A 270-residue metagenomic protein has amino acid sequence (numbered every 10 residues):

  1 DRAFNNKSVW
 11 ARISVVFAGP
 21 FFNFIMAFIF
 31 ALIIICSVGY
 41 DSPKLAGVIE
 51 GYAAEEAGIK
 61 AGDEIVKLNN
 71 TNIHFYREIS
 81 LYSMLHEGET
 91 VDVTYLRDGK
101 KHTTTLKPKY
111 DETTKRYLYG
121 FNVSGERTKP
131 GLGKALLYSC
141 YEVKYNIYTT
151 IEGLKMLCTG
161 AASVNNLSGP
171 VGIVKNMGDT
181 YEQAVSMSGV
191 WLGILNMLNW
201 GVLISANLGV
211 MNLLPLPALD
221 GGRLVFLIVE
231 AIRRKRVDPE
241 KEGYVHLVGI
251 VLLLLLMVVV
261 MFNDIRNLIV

Functional and structural regions predicted by a protein language model:
D1-G47, L255: Internal alpha-helical transmembrane segments
R2-W10, Y110-L208, V225-V248, R266-V270: Functional transmembrane alpha-helices
G19, N212, D220, V245: Divalent metal-coordination and catalytic microenvironments
V38, K44, T159, P215 (+1 more regions): Juxtamembrane transmembrane-helix termini
A54-Y76, V143: Conserved PDZ fold ligand-binding element
K60, V66-K67, L81-V123: PDZ-domain C-terminal substructure recognizer with occasional recognition of PDZ-binding tails
H246-D264: Final/C-terminal transmembrane alpha-helix of multipass membrane proteins
